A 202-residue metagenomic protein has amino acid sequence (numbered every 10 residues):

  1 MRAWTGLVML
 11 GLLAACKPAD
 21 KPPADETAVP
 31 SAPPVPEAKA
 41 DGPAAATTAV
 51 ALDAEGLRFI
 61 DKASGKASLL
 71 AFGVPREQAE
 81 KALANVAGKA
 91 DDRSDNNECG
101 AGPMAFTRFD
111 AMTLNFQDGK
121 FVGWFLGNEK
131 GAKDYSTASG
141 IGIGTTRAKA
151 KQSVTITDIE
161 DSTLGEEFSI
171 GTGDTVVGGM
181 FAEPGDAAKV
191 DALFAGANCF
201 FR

Functional and structural regions predicted by a protein language model:
R2-V8: Sec-dependent signal peptide recognition, specifically the positively charged N-region followed immediately by
L12-A15: C-terminal motif of bacterial Sec signal peptides marking the signal peptidase cleavage site
K17-L164, D186-R202: Short helix/turn-capping signatures at newly exposed starts of structured segments
E166-D186: Low-complexity, intrinsically disordered Gly/Pro/Thr-rich segments
